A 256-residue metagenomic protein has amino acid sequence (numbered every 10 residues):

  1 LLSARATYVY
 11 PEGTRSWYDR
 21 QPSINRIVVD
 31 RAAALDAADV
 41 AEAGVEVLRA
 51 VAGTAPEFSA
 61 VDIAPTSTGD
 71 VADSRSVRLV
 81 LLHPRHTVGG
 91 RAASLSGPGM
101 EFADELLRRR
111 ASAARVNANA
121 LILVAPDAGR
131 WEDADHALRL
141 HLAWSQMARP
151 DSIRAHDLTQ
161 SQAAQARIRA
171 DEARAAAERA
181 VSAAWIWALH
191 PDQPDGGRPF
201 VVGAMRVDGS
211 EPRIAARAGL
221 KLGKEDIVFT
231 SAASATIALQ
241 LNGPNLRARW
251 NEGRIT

Functional and structural regions predicted by a protein language model:
L1-T256: Extended alpha-helical scaffold and adjacent linker segments that couple domains and build interaction/assembly
